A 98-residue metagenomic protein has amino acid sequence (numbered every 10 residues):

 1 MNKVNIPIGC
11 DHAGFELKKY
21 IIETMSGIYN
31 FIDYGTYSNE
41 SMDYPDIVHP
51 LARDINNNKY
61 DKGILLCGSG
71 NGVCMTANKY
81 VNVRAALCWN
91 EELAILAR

Functional and structural regions predicted by a protein language model:
M1, N56-K59, R98: Solvent-exposed alpha-helices and their adjacent loops that cap or buttress functional pockets in soluble metabolic
K3-E16, Y20, N90-R98: C-terminal binding/interaction regions
N5-I6, Y60-G63, N82-R84: Short active-site oxyanion
H12, E16, N39-M42, D46 (+3 more regions): Residues at secondary-structure transition points
E23-F31: Short helix-loop-beta junction
N30-M42: A short beta-strand-loop structural module common to alpha/beta enzyme folds
I47-L65, S69: Short, structured active-site "lid" loops
L66, G72-R98: Mid-chain, well-packed structural core segment of small domains
